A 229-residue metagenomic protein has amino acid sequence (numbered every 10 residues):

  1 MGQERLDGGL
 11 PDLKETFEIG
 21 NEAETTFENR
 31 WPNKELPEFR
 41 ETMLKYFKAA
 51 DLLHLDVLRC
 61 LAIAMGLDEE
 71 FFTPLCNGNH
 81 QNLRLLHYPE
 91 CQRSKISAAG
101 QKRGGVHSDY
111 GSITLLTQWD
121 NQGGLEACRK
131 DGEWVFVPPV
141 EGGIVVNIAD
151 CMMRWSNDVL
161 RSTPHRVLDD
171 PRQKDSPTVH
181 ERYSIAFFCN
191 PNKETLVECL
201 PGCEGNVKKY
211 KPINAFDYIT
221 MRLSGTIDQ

Functional and structural regions predicted by a protein language model:
M1-Q229: Peripheral, non-catalytic segments flanking oxidoreductase cores
